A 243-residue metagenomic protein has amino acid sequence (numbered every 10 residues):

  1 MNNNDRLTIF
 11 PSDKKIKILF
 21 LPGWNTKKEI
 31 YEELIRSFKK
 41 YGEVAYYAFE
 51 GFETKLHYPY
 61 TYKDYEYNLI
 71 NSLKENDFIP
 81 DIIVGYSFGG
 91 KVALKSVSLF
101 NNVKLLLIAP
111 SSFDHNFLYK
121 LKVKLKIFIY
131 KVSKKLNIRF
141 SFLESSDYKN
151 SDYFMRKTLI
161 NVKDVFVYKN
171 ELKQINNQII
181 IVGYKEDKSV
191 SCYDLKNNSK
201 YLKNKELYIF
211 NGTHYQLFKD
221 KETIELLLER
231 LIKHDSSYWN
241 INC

Functional and structural regions predicted by a protein language model:
P11-T54: Conserved HGGG/HGGXW glycine-rich cap/lid loop of the alpha/beta-hydrolase fold
Y46-I82: Active-site loop/oxyanion-hole signature of alpha/beta-hydrolase fold enzymes
K91-S98, N102-K134: Flexible "cap/lid" loop of the alpha/beta hydrolase fold
F117-N177: Conserved alpha/beta-hydrolase catalytic His-Asp/Glu region
Q174-I175, I181-G183, D187: Short beta-strand/loop motif that positions the catalytic acidic residue of the alpha/beta-hydrolase fold
K188-D194: Conserved alpha/beta-hydrolase "acid-adjacent" motif
S189, G212-E222: Catalytic histidine-centered segment of alpha/beta-hydrolase-like enzymes
F218-K233: Post-His helix in hydrolase/transferase enzymes
